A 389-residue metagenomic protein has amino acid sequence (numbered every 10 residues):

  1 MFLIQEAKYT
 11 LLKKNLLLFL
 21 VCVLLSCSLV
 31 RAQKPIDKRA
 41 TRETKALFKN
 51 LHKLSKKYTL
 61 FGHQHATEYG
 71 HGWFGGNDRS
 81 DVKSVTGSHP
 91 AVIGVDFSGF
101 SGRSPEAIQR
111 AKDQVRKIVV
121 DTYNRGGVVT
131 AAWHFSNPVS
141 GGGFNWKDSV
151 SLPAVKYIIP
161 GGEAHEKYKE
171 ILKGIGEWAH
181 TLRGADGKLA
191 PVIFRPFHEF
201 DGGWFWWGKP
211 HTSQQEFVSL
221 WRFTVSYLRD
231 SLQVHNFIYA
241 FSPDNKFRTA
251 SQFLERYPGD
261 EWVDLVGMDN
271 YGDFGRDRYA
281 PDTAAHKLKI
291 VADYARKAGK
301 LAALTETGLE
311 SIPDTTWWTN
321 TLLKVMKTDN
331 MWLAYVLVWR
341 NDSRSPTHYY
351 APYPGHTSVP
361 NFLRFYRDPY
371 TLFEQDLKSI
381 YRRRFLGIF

Functional and structural regions predicted by a protein language model:
M1-Q33: Bacterial Sec-dependent N-terminal signal peptides
Q33-V92, I108-Q109, D376-F389: N-terminal module-boundary/linker segments of secreted carbohydrate-active enzymes
A46, W73-V82, D113-K117, E177-W178 (+3 more regions): Alpha-helical scaffolding within the catalytic cores of extracellular/periplasmic polymer-degrading hydrolases
T59-H63, P90-F97, V128-W133, V192-P196 (+4 more regions): Structural recognition of the beta-strand scaffold that forms the well-ordered cores of secreted hydrolase catalytic
T59-Q64, K300-F389: Substrate-binding cleft of secreted/luminal carbohydrate-active enzymes
S98, G102-S226, D230, V234: Substrate-binding cleft of extracellular glycoside hydrolase catalytic domains
R195, V225, R229-S251, K300-I312: Aromatic-lined carbohydrate-recognition surfaces of secreted/lumenal glycan-active proteins
A250, R256-P313, S358-T371: Glycoside hydrolase catalytic-domain groove-lining segments
